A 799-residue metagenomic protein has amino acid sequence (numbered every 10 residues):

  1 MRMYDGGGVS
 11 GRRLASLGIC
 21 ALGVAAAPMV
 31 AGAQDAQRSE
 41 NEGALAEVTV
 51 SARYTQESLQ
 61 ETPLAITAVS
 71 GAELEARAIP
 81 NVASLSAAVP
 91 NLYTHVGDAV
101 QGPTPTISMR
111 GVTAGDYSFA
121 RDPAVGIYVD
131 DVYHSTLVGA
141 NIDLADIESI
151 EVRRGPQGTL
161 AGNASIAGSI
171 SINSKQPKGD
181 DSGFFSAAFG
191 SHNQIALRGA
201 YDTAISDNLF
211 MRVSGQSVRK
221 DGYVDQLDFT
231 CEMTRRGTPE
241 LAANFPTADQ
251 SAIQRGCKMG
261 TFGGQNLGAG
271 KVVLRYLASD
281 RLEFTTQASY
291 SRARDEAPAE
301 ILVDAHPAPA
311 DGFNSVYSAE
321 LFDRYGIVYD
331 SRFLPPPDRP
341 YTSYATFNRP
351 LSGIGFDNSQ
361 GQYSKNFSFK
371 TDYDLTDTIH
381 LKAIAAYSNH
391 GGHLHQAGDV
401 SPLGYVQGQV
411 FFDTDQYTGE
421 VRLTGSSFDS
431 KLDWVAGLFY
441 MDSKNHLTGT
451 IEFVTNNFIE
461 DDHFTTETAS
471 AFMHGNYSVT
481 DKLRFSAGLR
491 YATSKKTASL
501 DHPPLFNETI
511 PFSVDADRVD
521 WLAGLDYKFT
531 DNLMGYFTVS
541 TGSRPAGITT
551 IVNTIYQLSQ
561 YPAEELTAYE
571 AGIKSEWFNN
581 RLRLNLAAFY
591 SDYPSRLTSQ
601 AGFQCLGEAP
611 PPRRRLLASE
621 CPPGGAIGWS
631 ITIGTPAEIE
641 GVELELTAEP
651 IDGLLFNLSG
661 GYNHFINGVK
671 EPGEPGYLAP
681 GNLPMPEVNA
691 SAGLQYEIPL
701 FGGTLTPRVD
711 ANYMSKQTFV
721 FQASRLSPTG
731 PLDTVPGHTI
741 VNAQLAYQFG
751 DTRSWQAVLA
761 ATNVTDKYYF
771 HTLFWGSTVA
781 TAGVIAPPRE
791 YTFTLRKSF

Functional and structural regions predicted by a protein language model:
M1-I79, A83-A87, D202, D280 (+4 more regions): N-terminal Sec signal peptide and the immediately downstream disordered periplasmic leader that contains the TonB box
R2, C20, D202, Q416-T424 (+4 more regions): Conserved C-terminal beta-signal and adjacent last beta-strands/turns of outer-membrane beta-barrel proteins
V82-A83, P105-S108, A164-A187, I195-Y201: N-terminal periplasmic accessory domains that precede and gate Gram-negative outer-membrane beta-barrel machines
Y117-S118, A124-P156: Short acidic/polar hinge/loop motifs at secondary-structure boundaries that mediate gating or recognition
S182, F189-P298, K365-S368, D415 (+4 more regions): Transmembrane beta-barrel wall of Gram-negative outer-membrane proteins
I253-G260, Q265-W434, R583-L584: Outer-membrane beta-barrel domain signature, strongest for Gram-negative TonB-dependent receptors and also present
K370-D374, H380-A386, G391-Q396, K528-R544 (+4 more regions): Membrane-embedded beta-barrel scaffold of Gram-negative outer-membrane proteins
D481, F485, Y590-D592, S619-Q722: Gram-negative outer-membrane beta-barrel transporters
